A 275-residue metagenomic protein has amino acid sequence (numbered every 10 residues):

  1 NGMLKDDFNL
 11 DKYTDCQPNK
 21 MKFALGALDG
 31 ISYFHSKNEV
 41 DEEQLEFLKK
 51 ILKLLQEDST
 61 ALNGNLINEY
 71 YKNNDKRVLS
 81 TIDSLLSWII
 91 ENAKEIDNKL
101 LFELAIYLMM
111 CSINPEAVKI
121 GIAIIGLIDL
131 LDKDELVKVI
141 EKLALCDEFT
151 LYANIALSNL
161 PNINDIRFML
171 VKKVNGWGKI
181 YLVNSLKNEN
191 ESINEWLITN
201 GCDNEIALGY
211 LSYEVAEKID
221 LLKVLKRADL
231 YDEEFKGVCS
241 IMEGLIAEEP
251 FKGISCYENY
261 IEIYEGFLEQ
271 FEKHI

Functional and structural regions predicted by a protein language model:
N1-L131, L143-C146, T150, L225-I275: Extended repeat-based scaffolds of very large eukaryotic assembly and lipid-transport proteins
V78-D83, S112-I120, K133, A144-Y152 (+3 more regions): Generic helix N-cap/helix-start motif at coil->alpha-helix transitions
L101-F102, I163-N164, N190: Alpha-helix initiation and N-capping motif
L104-Y107, V137-E141, I166-L170, W196-I198: Buried hydrophobic core positions in alpha-solenoid tandem helical repeats
G121-I122, E141, N154, L182-V183 (+1 more regions): Hydrophobic core positions within HEAT/HEAT-like alpha-solenoid repeats
V139, L157-N162, G201: Amphipathic alpha-helical scaffolding segments
L170-S255: Long alpha-helical HEAT/HEAT-like repeat alpha-solenoid scaffolds in very large eukaryotic proteins, especially those
